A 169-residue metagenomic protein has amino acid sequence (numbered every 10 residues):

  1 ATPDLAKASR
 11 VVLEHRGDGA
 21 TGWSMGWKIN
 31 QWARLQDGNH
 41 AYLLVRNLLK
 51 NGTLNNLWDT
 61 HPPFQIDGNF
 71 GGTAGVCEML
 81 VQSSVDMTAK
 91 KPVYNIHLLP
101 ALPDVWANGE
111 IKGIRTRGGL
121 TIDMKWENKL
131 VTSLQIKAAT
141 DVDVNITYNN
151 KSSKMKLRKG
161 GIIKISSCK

Functional and structural regions predicted by a protein language model:
A1-A20, A33-H40, N51, V105-K169: Beta-rich accessory regions
A1-D86, N95, G109, T132: Active-site core of glycosidic bond-cleaving carbohydrate-active enzymes
L57, D86-I122: Glycan-recognition and catalytic regions of carbohydrate-active enzymes
